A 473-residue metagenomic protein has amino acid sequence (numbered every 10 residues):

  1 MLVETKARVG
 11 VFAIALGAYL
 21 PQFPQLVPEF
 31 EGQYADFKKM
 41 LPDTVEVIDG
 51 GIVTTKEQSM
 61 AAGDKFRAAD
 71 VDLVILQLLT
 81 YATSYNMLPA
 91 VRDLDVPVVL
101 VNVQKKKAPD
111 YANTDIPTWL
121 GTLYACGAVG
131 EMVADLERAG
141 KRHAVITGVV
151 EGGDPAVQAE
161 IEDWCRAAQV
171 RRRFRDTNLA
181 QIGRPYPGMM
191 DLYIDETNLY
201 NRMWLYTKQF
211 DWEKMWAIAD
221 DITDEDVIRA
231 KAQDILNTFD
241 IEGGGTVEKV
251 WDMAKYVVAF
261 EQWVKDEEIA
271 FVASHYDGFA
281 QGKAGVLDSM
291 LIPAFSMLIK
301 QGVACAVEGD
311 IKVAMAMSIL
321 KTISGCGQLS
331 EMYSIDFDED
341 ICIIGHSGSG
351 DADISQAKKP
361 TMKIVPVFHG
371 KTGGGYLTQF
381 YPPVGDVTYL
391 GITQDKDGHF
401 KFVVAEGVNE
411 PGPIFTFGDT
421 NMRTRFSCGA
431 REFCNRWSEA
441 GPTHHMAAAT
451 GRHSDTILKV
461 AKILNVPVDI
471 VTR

Functional and structural regions predicted by a protein language model:
L2, K6-V9, K107-A232, L236-F239: Cap/lid and interdomain-hinge subdomains that line or gate substrate/regulatory clefts in soluble alpha/beta enzymes
E31-T55, R142-G148, L205-D211: Short beta-strand elements in bilobed, periplasmic/extracellular small-molecule ligand-binding domains
S59-V71, L88-A90, V257-D266: Short, well-structured alpha-helical segments in soluble
V71-T80, V99-V101, I269-H275: Periplasmic-binding protein-like
P89-I116, L120-A128, P293-E308: Short, acidic/small-residue loops that bind anionic groups at enzyme active sites
K231-I323: Long, internal scaffold/assembly segments composed of regular secondary structure
S296-T416: C-terminal catalytic subdomain
G370-R473: Extended hydrophobic packing segments that form well-structured cores
